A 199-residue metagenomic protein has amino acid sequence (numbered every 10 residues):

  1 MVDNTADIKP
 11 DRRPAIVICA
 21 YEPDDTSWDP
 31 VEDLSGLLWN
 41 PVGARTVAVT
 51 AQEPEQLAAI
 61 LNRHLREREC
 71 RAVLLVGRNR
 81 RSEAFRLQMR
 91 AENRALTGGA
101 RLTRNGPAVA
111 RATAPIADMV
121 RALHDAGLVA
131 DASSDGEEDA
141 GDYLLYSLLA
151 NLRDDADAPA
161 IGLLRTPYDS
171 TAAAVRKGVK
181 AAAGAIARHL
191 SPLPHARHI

Functional and structural regions predicted by a protein language model:
M1-E138, L149-D154, A158, R176 (+1 more regions): N-terminal catalytic or cofactor-binding beta/alpha core of small enzyme domains
G141: Polyanion-binding loop/helix "lid" in catalytic or ligand-binding cores
L145-P192: Active-site-adjacent mobile loop/cap segments within catalytic or ligand-binding domains
